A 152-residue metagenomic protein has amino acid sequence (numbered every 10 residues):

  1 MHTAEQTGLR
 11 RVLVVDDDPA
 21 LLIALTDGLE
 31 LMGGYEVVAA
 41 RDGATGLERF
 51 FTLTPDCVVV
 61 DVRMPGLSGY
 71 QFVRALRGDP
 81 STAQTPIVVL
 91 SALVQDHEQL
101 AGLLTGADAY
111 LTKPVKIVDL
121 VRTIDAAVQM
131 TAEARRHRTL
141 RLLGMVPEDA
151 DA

Functional and structural regions predicted by a protein language model:
P19-V38: Two-component/phosphorelay signaling modules centered on CheY-like receiver
A39-C57: Acidic, metal-coordinating helix/loop segments flanking the phosphotransfer/catalytic sites of two-component signaling
M64: Receiver (REC) domain active-site loop signature in two-component systems and cognate sites in sensor histidine kinases
V115-D125, R136: C-terminal output helix
T131-A152: CheY-like receiver
